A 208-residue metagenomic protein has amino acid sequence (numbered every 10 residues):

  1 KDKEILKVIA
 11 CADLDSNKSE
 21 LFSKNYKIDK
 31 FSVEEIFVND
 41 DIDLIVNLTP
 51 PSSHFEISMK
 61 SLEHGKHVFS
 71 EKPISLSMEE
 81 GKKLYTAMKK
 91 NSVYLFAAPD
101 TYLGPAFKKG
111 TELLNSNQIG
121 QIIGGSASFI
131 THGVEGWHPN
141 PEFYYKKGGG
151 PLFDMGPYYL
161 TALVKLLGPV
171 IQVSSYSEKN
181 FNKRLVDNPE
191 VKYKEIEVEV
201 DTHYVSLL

Functional and structural regions predicted by a protein language model:
K1-Y26: N-terminal Rossmann-like dinucleotide-binding module
L6-A10, D43-I45, G149-G150: Short active-site oxyanion
L21, E35, L44, E56 (+4 more regions): Alpha-helical elements of Rossmann-like donor-binding domains used by nucleotide-donor carbohydrate transfer enzymes
D29-V33: Short acidic-hydrophobic, aromatic-tinged amphipathic segments that line or gate anion-handling sites
L44, P50-P51, F55-Y102, N117: Beta-strand-loop-alpha-helix segment that lines the small-molecule cofactor/substrate pocket of alpha/beta enzymes
T101-E197: Predominantly a Rossmann-like dinucleotide-binding segment in NAD(P)-dependent oxidoreductases
D201, S206-L208: Active-site beta-strand termini and strand-to-loop segments that position acidic
